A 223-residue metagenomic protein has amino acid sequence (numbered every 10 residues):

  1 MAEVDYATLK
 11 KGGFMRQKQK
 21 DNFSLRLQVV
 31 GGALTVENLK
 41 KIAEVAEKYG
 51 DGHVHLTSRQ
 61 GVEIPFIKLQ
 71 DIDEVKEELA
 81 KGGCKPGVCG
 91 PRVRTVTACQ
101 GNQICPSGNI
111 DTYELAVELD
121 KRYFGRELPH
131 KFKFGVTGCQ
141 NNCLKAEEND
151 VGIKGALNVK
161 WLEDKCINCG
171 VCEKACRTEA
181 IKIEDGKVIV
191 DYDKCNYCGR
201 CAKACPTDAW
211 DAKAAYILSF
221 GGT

Functional and structural regions predicted by a protein language model:
M1-K41: N-terminal basic/disordered segments at the start of proteins
A2-K11, A33, F134, L144-A156 (+2 more regions): Conserved alpha/beta core surface patches that mediate binding of polyanionic ligands
F14-Q19, G50-L56, K182: Short, flexible, solvent-exposed loop/turn segments with mixed acidic/basic and small polar residues
L25-V159, K165-I167: Small-residue-enriched alpha-helical segments and adjacent helix-cap loops that form tight helix-helix packing
R94-T97, F134, W161-K174, V190-K203: Cys/His-enriched microdomains
E147, L218-S219: Long insertion/accessory domains within large nucleic-acid-processing enzymes
V171-V188, N196, R200-Y216: Iron-sulfur cluster-binding cysteine motifs and their immediate structural context in ferredoxin-like electron-transfer
D208, G221-T223: Catalytic residues for metal-mediated phosphoryl-transfer on nucleic acids/nucleotides
